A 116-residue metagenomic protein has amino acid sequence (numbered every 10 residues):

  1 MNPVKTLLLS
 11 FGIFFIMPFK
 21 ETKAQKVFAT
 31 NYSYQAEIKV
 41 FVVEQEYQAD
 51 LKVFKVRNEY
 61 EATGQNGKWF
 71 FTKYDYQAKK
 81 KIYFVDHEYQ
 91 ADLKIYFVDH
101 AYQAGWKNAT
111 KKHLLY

Functional and structural regions predicted by a protein language model:
M1-Q25: Bacterial Sec-dependent N-terminal signal peptides
T22-Y116: Repetitive, compositionally biased segments used for assembly/scaffolding
